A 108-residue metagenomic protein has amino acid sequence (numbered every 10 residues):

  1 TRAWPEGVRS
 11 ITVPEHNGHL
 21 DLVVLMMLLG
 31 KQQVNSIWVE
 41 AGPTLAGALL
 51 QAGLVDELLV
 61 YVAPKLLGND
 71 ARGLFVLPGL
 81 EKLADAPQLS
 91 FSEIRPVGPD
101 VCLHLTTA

Functional and structural regions predicted by a protein language model:
T1-A108: Enzymes that bind and transform nitrogen-containing heteroaromatic metabolites
